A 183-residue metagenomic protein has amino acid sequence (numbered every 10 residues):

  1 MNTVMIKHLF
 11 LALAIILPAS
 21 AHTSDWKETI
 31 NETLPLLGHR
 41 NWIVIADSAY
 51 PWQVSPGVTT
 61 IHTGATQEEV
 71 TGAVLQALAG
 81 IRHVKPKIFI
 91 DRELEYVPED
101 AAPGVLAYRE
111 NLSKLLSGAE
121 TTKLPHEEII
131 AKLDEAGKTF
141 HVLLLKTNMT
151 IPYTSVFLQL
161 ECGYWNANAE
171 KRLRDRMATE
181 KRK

Functional and structural regions predicted by a protein language model:
M1-L9: Bacterial N-terminal signal peptides that target proteins for export
H8-L17: Sec-dependent N-terminal signal peptides
S20-E68: Long, hydrophobic N-terminal alpha-helical segment
N41-V44, T59-T60, K85-F89, T121-T122 (+2 more regions): Structural motif
A46, Q53-V58, T71, D100-A101 (+2 more regions): Short, glycine/acidic-enriched capping/hinge loops at junctions between secondary-structure elements
P51-W52, T60-P86, L106-H126: Feature captures the catalytic cores and cofactor-binding loops of soluble hydro-lyases/lyases that act on carboxylate
H83-L106: Ordered, amphipathic secondary-structure segments that act as subunit-interaction surfaces in large macromolecular
A101-K183: Glycine-rich, aromatic-bearing surface loops/beta-hairpins
